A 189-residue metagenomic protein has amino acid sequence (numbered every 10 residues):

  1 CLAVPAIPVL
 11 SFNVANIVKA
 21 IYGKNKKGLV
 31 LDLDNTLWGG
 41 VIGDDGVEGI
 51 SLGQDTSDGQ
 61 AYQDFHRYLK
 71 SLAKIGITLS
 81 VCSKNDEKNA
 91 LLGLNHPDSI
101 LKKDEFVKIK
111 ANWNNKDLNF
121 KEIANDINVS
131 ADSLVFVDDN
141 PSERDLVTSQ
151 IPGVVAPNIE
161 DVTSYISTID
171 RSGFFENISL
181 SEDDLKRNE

Functional and structural regions predicted by a protein language model:
C1, N119-N128, T168-I178: Short, surface-exposed amphipathic charged segments that create phosphate/polyanion-binding patches used for binding
C1-L33: Non-catalytic pre-domain segments flanking phosphatase-related domains
K26-V30, D34-L118, S172-E189: Alpha-helical substrate-recognition element adjacent to the catalytic core
S71-G76, P152-I159: Conserved acidic
K103-K108, V154-D161: Short hydrophobic/aromatic-enriched beta-strand-loop microsegments
N114, I159-Y165: Short, acidic/turn-prone active-site loops that include or flank metal/cofactor- and phosphate-binding residues
F120-P141, V147: Conserved Lys-Pro-Asp/Glu-containing loop-to-beta segment of HAD-superfamily phosphomonoesterases, centered on
L134-V137, S142-R144, S167-L180: Conserved N-terminal glycine/acidic-rich loop preference
